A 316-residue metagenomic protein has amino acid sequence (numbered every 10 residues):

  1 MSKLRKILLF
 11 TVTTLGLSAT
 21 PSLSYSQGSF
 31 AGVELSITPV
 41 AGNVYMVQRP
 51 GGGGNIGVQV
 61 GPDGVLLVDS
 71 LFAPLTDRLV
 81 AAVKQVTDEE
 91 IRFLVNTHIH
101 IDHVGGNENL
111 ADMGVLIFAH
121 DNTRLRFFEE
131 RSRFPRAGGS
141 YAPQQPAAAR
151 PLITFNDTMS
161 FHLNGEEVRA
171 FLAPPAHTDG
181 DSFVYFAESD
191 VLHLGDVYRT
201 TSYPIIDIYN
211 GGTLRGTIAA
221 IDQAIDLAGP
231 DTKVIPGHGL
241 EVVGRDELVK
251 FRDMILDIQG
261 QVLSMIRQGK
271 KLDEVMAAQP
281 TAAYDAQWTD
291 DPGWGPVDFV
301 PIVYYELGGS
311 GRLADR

Functional and structural regions predicted by a protein language model:
L9-T20: Bacterial N-terminal signal peptides
G28, G32-E34, P39, R124-A173 (+4 more regions): Metallo-beta-lactamase
I37, P62-L66, P74-F118: Active-site metal-binding motif and surrounding structural segment of the metallo-beta-lactamase
I37-V83, S182-F186, V191-D196: Conserved beta-strand hairpin/beta-sheet module of binuclear metal-dependent hydrolase folds, prominently
V68-S70, R92-H100, F118-D121, L192-G195 (+2 more regions): Active-site neighborhood of phospho(di)ester-bond hydrolases with catalytic His/Asp-centered motifs
E167-A228, D246: Active-site-proximal loop/helix segments of hydrolase catalytic cores
V191, R215-K270, E274: Divalent-metal (often Zn2+) His-rich catalytic cores of metallo-beta-lactamase-fold enzymes
R267-R316: C-terminal regulatory/interaction regions
